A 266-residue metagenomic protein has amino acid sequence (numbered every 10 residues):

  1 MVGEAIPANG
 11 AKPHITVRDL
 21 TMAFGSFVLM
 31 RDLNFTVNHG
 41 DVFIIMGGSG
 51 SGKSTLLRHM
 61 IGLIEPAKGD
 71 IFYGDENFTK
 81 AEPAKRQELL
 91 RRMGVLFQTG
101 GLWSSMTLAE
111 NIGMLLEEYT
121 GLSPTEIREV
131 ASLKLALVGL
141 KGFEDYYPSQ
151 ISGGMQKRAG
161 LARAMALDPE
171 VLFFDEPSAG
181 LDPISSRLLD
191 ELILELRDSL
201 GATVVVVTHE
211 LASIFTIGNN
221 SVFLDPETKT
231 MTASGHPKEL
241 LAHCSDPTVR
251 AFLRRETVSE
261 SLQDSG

Functional and structural regions predicted by a protein language model:
I61: Helix-to-loop junction immediately C-terminal to a conserved catalytic motif
G69-F78: Conserved ABC transporter NBD signature motif
P124-F143: Conserved ABC ATPase "signature" region
Y147-I151, M155: Conserved ABC ATPase signature
A166-E170: A short, proline-enriched helix->beta-strand linker immediately N-terminal to the Walker B motif in ABC-type P-loop
L172-D175: Catalytic Walker B motif of ABC-type/P-loop ATPase nucleotide-binding domains
